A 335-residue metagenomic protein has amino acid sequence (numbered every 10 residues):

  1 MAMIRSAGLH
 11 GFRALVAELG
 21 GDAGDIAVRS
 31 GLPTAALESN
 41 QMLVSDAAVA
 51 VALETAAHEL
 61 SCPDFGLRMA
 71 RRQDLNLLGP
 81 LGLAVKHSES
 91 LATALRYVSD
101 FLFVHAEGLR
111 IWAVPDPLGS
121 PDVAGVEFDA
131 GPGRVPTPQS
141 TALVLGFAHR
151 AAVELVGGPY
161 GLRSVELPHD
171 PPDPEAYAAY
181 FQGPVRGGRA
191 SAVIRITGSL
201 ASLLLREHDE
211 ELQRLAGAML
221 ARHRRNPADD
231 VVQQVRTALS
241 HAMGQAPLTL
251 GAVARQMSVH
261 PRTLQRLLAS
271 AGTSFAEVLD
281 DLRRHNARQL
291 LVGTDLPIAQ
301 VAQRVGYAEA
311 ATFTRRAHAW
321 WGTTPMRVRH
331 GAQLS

Functional and structural regions predicted by a protein language model:
M1-V123: N-terminal low-complexity or simple alpha-helical regulatory segments that function as activation/interaction modules
A7, G21, L143, D230 (+1 more regions): Conserved active-site and cofactor/substrate-binding residues in soluble primary-metabolism enzymes
G11, L143-F147, N286: Short amphipathic alpha-helical face segments that pack within enzyme cores and frequently flank/anchor catalytic
R29-P33, P168, D281: Short acidic/histidine-centered micro-motifs embedded in hydrophobic/aromatic stretches that mark compact functional
L53, L145-A148, L220, L239: Hydrophobic alpha-helical core bundles mediating ligand binding, dimerization, or RNAP-core interactions
N76-L200: N-terminal regulatory/effector-sensing and dimerization cores that precede helix-turn-helix DNA-binding domains
D170-S335: Extended mid-to-C-terminal alpha-helical interaction segments
